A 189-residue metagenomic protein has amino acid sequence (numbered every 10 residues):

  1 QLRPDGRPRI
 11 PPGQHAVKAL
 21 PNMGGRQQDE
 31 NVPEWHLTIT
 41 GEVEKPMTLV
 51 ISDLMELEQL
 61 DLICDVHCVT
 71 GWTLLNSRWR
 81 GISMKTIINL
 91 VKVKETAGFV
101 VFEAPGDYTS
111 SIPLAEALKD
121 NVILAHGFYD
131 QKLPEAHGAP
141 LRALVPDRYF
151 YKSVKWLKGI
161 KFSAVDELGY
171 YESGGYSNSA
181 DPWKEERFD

Functional and structural regions predicted by a protein language model:
L2-D189: Structured, non-membrane catalytic/scaffold regions adjacent to prosthetic-group chemistry
